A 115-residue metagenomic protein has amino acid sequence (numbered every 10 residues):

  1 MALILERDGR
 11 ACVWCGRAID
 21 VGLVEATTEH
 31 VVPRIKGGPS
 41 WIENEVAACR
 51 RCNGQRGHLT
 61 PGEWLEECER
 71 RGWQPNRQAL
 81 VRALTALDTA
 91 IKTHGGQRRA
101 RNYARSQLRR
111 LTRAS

Functional and structural regions predicted by a protein language model:
M1, R34, G38, N53: Generic anion/oxyanion-binding catalytic loop in active/binding sites
M1-A26, C49: Short cysteine-rich loop/turn motifs with clustered Cys
G16-E45, G62-E67, G72: Histidine-centered nuclease catalytic patch
E43-N44, R51-S115: A detector for short metal-coordination/catalytic motifs
